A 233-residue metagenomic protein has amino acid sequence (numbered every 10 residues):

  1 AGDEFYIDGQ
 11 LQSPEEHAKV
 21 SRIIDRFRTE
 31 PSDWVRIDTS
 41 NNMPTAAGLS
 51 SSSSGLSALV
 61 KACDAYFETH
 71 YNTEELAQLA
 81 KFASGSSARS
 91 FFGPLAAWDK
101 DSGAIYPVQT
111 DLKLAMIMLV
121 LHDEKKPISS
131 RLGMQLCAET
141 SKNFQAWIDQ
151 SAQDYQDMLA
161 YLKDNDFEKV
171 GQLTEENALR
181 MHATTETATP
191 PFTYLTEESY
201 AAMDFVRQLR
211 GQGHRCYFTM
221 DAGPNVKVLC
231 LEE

Functional and structural regions predicted by a protein language model:
A1-A47, K61-Y71: ATP-binding N-lobe of GHMP and related small-molecule kinases
G2, W34, K113-M116, N225: Broad gene-expression machinery/nucleic-acid interaction feature
G9-L11, K125, P224, E232: A generic structural motif
K19, S51, G55-L56, D154 (+2 more regions): Catalytic-loop motifs flanking and including active-site residues across diverse enzymes
D38-N42, A188, G223: Short linear capping/connector segments at secondary-structure termini
T45-S86: Long, hydrophobic, well-ordered secondary-structure blocks that form the structural core and pocket-lining surfaces
E75-R210, H214, L229-E232: ATP-dependent small-molecule kinase catalytic core of the GHMP/sugar-kinase superfamily and closely related
T219-N225: Short Gly/Ser/Thr- and Asp/Glu-enriched loop/turn motifs at secondary-structure junctions
